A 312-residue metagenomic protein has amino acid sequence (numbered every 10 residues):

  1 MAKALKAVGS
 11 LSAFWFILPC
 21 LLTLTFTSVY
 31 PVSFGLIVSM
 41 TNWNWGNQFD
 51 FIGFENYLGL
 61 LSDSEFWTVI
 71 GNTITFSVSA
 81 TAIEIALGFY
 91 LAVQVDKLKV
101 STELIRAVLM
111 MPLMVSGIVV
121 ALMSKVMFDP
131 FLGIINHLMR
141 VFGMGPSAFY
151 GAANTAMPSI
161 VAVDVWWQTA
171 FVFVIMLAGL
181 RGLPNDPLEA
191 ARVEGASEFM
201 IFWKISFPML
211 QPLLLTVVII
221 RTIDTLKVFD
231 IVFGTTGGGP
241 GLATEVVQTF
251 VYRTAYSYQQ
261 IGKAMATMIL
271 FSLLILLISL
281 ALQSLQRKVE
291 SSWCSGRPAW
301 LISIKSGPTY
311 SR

Functional and structural regions predicted by a protein language model:
M1-V8: Short, Lys/Arg-rich, polar N-terminal cytosolic tail immediately upstream of the first transmembrane signal-anchor
G9-S295: A structural signal for multi-pass alpha-helical bundles of membrane permease subunits that mediate small-molecule
P308-S311: Short, intrinsically disordered C-terminal tails of secreted or membrane-associated proteins
